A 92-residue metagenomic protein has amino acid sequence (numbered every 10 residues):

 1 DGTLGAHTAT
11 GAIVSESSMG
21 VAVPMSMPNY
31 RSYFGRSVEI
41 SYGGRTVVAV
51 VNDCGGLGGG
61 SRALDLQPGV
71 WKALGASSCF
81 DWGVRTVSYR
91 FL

Functional and structural regions predicted by a protein language model:
D1-L92: Secreted/periplasmic proteins
